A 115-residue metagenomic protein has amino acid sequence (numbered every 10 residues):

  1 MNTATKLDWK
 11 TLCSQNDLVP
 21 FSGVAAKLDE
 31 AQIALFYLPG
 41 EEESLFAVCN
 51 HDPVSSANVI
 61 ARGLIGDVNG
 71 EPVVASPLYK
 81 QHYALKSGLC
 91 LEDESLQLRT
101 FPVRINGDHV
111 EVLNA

Functional and structural regions predicted by a protein language model:
M1-E71, A84-L85, Q97-A115: N-terminal pre-ligand scaffold of iron-sulfur
D52, S76-Y79: Short cysteine clusters
